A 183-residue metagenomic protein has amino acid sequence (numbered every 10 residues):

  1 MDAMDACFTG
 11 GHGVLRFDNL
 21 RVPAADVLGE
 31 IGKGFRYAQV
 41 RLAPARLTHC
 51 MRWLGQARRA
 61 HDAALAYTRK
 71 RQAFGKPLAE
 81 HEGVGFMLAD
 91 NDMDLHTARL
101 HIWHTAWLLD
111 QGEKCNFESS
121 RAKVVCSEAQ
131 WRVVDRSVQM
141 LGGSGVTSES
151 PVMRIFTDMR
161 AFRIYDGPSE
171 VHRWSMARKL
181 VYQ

Functional and structural regions predicted by a protein language model:
M1-D62, A66, K76, P168-Q183: FAD-binding core of flavoproteins
Q39-V40, L141-Q183: Glycine-rich phosphate/cofactor-binding loops in nucleotide/flavin-utilizing enzymes
L65, R69-A79, D92-V125, V138-G143: C-terminal helix-coil-helix/basic helical segment that borders enzyme active sites and/or dimer interfaces and provides
W103-L109, Q130-T157: A glycine-biased, small/acidic residue-tolerant capping/turn segment at secondary-structure junctions
